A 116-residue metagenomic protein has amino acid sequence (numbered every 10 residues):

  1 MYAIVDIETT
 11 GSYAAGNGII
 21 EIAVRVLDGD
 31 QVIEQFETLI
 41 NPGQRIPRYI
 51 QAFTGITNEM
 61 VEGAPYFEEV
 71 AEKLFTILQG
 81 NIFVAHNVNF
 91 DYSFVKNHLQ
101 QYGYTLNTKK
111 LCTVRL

Functional and structural regions predicted by a protein language model:
M1-T108: Conserved non-catalytic scaffold segment of RNase H-like nuclease domains
N107-L116: A short, structured active-site edge motif that brings together acidic residues
